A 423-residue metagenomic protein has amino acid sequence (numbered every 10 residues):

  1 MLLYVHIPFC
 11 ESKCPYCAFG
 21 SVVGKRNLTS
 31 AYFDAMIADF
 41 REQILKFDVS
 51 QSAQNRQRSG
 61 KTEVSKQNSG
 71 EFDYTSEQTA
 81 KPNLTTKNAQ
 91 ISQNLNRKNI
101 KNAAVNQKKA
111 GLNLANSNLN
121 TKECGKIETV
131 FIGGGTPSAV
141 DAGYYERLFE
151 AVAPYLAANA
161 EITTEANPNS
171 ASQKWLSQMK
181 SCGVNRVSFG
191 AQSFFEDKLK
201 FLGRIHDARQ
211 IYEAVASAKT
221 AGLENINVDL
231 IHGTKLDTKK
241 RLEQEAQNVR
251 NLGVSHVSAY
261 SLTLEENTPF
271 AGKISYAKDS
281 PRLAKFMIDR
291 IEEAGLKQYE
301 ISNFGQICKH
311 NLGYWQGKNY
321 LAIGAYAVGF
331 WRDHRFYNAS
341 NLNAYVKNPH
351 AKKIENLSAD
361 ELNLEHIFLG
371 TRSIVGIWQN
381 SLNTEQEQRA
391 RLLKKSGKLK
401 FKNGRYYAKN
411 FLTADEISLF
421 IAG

Functional and structural regions predicted by a protein language model:
M1, V22-F47, K98, E123-N383: C-terminal scaffold of the Radical SAM
P8-F19: Local cysteine-cluster metal-coordination motifs and their immediate loop/turn environment, predominantly Fe-S cluster
F47, F72-Y74: Aromatic (phenylalanine/tyrosine) cluster motif
Q51-G60, S69, K87-N96, I100 (+2 more regions): Short, low-complexity, charge-dense intrinsically disordered segments
N383-K395: Short amphipathic alpha-helical interaction segments
K395-G404: A short, conserved structural fragment
F411-G423: Short, amphipathic alpha-helical interaction segments positioned at domain boundaries
